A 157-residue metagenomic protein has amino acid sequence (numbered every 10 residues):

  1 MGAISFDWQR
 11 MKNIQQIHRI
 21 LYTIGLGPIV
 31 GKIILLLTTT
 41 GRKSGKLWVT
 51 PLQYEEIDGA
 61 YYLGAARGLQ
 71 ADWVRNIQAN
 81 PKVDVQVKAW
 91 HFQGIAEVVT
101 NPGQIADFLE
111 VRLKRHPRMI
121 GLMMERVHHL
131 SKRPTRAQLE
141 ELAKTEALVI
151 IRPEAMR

Functional and structural regions predicted by a protein language model:
M1-I14, L36-K43, G94-D107: N-terminal short leaders/motifs
M1-I34, R118-E141: Alpha-helical membrane-targeting segments
K12-I24, L47-I57, P153: Charged, low-complexity, helix/coiled-coil-prone segments
K32-A66: Short beta-strand segments
L35, L52, Y61, V83 (+2 more regions): A broad, low-specificity signal marking well-ordered, structured residues that form hydrophobic/aromatic
I57-G59, W90, M156: Short strand-connecting beta-turns/loops that link adjacent beta-strands
G68-L148, E154: Short, structured beta-strand-loop surface elements
